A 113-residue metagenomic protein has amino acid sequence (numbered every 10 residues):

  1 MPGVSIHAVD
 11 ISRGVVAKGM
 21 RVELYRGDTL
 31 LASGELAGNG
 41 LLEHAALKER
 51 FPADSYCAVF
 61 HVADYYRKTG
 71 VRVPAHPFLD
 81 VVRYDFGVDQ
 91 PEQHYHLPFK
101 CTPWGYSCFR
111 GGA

Functional and structural regions predicted by a protein language model:
M1-D85, D89-Q90, H96-P98: Beta-strand-dominated extracellular/periplasmic modules and repeats in secreted or surface-exposed proteins
D89-A113: Compositionally biased low-complexity segments at domain edges in trafficked proteins and select soluble regulators
